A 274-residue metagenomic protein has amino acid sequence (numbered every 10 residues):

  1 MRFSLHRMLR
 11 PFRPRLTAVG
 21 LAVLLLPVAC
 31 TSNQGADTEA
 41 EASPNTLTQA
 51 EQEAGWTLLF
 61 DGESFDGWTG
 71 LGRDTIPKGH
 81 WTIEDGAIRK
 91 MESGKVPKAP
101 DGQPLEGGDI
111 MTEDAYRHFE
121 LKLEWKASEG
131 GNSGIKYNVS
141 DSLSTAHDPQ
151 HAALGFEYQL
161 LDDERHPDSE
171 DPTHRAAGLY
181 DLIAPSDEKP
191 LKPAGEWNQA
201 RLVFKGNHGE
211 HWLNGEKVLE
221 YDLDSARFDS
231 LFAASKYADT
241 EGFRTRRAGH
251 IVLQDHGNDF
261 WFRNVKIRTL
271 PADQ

Functional and structural regions predicted by a protein language model:
F3-V19: Bacterial N-terminal signal peptides that target proteins for export
L9, V28-C30: Domain-scale selection of a single, long terminal region that carries the protein's primary operational module
T17-V28: Bacterial N-terminal signal peptides
C30-Q274: Carbohydrate-interacting regions of secretory-pathway proteins
